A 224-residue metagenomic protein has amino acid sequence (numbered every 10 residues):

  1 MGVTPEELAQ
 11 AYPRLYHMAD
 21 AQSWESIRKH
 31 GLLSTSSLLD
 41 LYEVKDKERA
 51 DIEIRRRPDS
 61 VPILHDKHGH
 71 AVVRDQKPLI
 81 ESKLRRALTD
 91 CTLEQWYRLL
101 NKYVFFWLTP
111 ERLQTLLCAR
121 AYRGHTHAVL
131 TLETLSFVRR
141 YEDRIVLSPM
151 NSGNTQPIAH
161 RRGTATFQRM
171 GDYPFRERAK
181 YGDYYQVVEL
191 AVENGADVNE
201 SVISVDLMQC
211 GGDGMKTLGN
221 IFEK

Functional and structural regions predicted by a protein language model:
G2-A11, E25, Y42-V104, L108-K224: Conserved NAD+-utilizing ADP-ribose enzyme module
P13-D20: Short, hydrophobic/glycine-enriched beta-strand segments
Q22-K29, S34-E43: N-terminal "first-domain core" detector
